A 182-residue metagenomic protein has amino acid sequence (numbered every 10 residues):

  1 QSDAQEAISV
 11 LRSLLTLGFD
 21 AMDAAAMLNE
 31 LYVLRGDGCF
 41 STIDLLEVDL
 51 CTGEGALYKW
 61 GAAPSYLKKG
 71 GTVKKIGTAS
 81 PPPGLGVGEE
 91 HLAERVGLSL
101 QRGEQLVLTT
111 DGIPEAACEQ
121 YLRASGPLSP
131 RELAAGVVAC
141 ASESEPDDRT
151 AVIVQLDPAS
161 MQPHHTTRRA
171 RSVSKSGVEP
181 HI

Functional and structural regions predicted by a protein language model:
Q1-G70, K75-G77, A93: Catalytic core of PPM/PP2C metal-dependent serine/threonine phosphatase domains
Q1-L14, Y121-A134, T150-P158: A short alpha/beta connector and helix-capping loop motif
D3, K69-G70, E119-L122, H165-T166: Short amphipathic alpha-helical segments
A25-G36, G61-G97, L128-P130, A134-S144 (+1 more regions): PP2C/PPM family metal-dependent serine/threonine protein phosphatase catalytic domain, recognizing the conserved
C39-L46, D147-Q155: A short glycine-enriched loop-to-beta-strand structural element that forms part of the catalytic core of nucleotide
L57-W60, V96-Q120, I153-L156: Conserved beta-strand-loop-short alpha-helix elements that form and flank the Mn2+/Mg2+-coordinating active site
L67, E115-A117, M161-P163: Switch/connector loops and helix/strand junctions flanking conserved nucleotide-binding motifs in nucleotide-processing
E104, V152-I182: Activation on terminal intrinsically disordered regulatory regions flanking enzyme cores
